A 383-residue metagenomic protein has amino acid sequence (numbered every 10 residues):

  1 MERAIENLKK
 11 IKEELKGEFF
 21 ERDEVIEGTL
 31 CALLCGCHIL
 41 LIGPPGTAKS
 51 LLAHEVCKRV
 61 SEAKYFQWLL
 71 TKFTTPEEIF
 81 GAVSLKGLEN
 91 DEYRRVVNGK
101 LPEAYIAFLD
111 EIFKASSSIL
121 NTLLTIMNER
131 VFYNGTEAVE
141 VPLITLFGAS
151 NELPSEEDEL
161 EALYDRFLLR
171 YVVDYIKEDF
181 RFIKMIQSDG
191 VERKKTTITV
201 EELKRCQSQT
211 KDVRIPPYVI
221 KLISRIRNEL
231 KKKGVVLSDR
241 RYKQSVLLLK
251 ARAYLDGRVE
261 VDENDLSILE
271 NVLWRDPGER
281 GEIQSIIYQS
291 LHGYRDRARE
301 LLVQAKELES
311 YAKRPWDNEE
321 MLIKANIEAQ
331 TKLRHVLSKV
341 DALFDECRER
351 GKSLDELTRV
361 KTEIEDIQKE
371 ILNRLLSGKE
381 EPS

Functional and structural regions predicted by a protein language model:
E2-P44: Pre-Walker A (pre-P-loop) alpha-helix and adjacent loop at the N terminus of AAA/AAA+ ATPase modules, a conserved
E21, T29, L41, I79 (+6 more regions): Conserved RecA-like P-loop NTPase ATPase core
E27, L34-G36, S61-E62, L101-E103 (+1 more regions): Short loop/turn elements that form and flank the Walker-type P-loop nucleotide-binding site in RecA-like NTPase cores
L30-K72: Walker A/P-loop
K72-E103: Short glycine-rich substrate-engagement loop in P-loop NTPases that contacts/grips substrate
K86-E92, I106-I198, Q207-Q209, R252: Canonical AAA+ ATPase core
D189-E282: Basic, amphipathic alpha-helical bundle interface domains used for macromolecular binding and assembly
Y254-S383: C-terminal engagement/docking regions of AAA+ P-loop ATPases
